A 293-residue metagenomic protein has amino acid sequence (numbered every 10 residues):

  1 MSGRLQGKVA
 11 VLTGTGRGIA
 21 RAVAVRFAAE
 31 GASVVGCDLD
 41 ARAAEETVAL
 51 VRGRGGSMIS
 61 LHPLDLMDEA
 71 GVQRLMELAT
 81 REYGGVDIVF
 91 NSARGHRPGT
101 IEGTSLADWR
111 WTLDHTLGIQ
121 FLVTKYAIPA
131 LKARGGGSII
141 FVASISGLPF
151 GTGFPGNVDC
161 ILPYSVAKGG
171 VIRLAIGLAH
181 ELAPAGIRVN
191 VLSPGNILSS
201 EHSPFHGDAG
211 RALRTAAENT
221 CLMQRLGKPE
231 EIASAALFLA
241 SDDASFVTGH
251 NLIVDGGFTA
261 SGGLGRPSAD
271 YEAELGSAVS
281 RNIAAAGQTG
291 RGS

Functional and structural regions predicted by a protein language model:
E30-E46: Conserved glycine-rich Rossmann-like NAD(P)H-binding loop of the short-chain dehydrogenase/reductase
T100-I101, D108-L113, C160, A217: Substrate-binding pocket helix/loop in short-chain dehydrogenase/reductase
T124, A167, A175: Active-site helix of classical SDR
P129, H180-E181, S245: Alpha-helical segment proximal to the catalytic Tyr-Lys
S144: Residue(s) in the substrate-gating loop at a strand-loop-helix junction that position the organic substrate next
I172, V191, A212-V247, V254-G256 (+1 more regions): C-terminal helical subdomain
A183, R188, V247-G249: Short, small/polar-rich loop/turn modules that mediate ligand/substrate recognition or access, typified
